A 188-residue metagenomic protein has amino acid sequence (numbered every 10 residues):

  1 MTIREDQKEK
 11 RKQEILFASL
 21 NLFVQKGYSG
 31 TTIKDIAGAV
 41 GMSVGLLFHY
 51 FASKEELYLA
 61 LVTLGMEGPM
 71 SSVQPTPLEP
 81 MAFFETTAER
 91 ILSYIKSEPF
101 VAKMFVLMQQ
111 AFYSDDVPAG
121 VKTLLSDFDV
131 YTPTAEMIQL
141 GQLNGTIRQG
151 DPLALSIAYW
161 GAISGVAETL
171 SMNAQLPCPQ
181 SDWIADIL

Functional and structural regions predicted by a protein language model:
M1-K10: N-terminal intrinsically disordered/low-complexity leader segments
T2, A82-Y94, Y131-N144, G161-L188: C-terminal peripheral helix-coil segments that are non-catalytic and often amphipathic
K10, E14, A18, L22-E56 (+1 more regions): Helix-turn-helix
Q25-S29, E98, N144: Short coil/turn segments at alpha/beta junctions that flank glycine-rich nucleotide-binding fingerprints
A60, V73-V101, L155-Y159, S181: Hydrophobic alpha-helical connector segments
T63-P69: Short, basic, alpha-helical segments at the C-terminal edge of helix-turn-helix-like DNA-binding modules
M70, Q74-P75, A82, V117-N144 (+1 more regions): Amphipathic alpha-helical packing segments from all-alpha helical-bundle domains
K96-V121, S171-M172: Amphipathic alpha-helical segments used for helix-helix packing
